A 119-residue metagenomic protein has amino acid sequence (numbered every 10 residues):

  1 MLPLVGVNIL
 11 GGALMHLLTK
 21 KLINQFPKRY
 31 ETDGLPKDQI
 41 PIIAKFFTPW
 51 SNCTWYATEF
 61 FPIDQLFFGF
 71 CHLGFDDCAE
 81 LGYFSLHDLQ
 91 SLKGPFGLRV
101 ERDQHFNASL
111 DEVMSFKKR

Functional and structural regions predicted by a protein language model:
L2-I43, F47-R119: Catalytic phosphate/metal-binding cores of nucleic-acid and nucleotide-processing enzymes, i.e., regions that mediate
